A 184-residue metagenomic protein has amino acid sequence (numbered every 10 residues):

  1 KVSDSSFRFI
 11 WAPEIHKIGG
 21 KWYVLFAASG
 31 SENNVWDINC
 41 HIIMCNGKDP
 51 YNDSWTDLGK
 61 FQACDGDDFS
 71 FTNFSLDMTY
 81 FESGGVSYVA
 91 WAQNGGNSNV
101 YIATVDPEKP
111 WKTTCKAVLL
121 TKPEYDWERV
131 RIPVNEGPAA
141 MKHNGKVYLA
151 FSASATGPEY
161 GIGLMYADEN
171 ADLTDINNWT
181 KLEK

Functional and structural regions predicted by a protein language model:
K1-K184: Carbohydrate-active catalytic/glycan-binding domains of CAZyme proteins, especially the secreted or lumenal ectodomains
